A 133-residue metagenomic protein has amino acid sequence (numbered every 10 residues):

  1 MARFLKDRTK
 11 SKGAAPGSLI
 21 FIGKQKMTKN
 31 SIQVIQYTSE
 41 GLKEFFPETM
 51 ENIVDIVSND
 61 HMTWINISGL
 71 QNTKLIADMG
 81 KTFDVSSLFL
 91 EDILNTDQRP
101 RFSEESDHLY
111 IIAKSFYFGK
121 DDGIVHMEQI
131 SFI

Functional and structural regions predicted by a protein language model:
M1-I133: Peripheral, non-transmembrane regulatory/ligand-interaction domains of membrane transport proteins
